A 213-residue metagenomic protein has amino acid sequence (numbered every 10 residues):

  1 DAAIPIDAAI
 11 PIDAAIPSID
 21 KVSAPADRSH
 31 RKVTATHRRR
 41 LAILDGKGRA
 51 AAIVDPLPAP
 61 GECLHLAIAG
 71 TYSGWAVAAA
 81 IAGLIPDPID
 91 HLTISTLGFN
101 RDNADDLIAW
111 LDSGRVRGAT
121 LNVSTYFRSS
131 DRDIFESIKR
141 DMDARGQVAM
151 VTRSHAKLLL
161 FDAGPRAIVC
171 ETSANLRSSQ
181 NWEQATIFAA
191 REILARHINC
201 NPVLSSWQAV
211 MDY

Functional and structural regions predicted by a protein language model:
D1, L92, G146-I198: HKD (HxKxxxxD) catalytic microenvironment of the phospholipase D
D1-A3, D7-A80: Short, compositionally biased "basic patch" segments
I4-I6, I12-A15, M142, I168 (+2 more regions): Extended hydrophobic/Leu-rich segments
E62-H65, D90-T93, D112-V116, T120 (+4 more regions): Solvent-exposed, well-ordered amphipathic alpha-helical segments that flank/support binding or catalytic loops
A69, N122-S124, A149-R153: Conserved beta-strand termini and adjacent loop/short-helix elements that scaffold enzyme active sites in alpha/beta
W75-D143: Primarily the HKD phosphodiesterase
L111-R115, K139-D143, R166, F188-I193 (+1 more regions): Short, low-complexity, polar/charged sequence segments that are solvent-exposed and flexible
H197-Y213: Cysteine/selenocysteine-centered motifs that mediate thiol-based redox chemistry or coordinate metal-sulfur cofactors
